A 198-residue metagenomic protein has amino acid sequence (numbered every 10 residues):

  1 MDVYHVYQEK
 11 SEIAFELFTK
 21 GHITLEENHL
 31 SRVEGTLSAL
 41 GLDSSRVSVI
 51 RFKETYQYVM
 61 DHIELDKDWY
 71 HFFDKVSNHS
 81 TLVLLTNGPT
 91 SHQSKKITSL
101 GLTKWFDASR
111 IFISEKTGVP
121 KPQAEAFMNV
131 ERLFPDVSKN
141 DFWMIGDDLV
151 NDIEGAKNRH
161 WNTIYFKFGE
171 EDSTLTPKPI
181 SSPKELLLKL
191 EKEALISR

Functional and structural regions predicted by a protein language model:
M1-H5, A39-F52, K104-A108, K139: Short, surface-exposed acidic
Y4-Y7, L30, F127: A general structural signal for well-ordered alpha-helical segments in protein cores
V6, K10, T36, F72 (+1 more regions): A ubiquitous structural signal for well-ordered alpha-helices
E9-E54: A metal-dependent, Asp-based hydrolase signature
H29, L65, Q123: Conserved donor sugar-nucleotide recognition element shared by glycan-biosynthetic enzymes
V47-H62, W69-L100, I111-S114: Substrate-recognition element of Asp-dependent hydrolases with the DxDx(T/V) motif
P89-R198: Asp-based, Mg2+/Mn2+-dependent phosphohydrolase catalytic module
